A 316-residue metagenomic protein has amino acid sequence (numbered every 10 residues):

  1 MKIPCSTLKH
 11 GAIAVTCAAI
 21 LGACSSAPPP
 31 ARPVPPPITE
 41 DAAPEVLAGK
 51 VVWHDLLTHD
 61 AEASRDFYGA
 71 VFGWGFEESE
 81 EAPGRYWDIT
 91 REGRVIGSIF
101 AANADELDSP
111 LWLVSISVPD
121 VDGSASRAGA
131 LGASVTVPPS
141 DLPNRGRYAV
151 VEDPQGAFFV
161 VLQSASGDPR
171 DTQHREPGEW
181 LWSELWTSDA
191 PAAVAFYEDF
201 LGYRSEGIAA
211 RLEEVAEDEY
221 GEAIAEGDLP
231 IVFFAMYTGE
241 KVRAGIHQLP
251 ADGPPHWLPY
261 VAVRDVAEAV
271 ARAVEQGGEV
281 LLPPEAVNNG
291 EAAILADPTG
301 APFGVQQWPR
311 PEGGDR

Functional and structural regions predicted by a protein language model:
K2-A12: Bacterial N-terminal signal peptides that target proteins for export
I20-A23: C-terminal motif of bacterial Sec signal peptides marking the signal peptidase cleavage site
S25-E62, W112-V114, Q163-V194, Y203-E206 (+2 more regions): N-terminal beta-strand motif that seeds the catalytic metal site of vicinal oxygen chelate
R32-P35, D41, D55-R94, A130 (+5 more regions): Core segments of cupin and vicinal oxygen chelate
V51-D55, W74, I96-I99, S109-V118 (+5 more regions): Short, structured motif recognition centered on aromatic/hydrophobic residues
D60-E62, T90-V95, V114-Q155, P191 (+1 more regions): Vicinal oxygen chelate
Y68, E77-I89, I96-P119, G123: Post-signal peptide N-terminal segment of secreted/secretory-pathway proteins
I231-L282: Glycine/small-residue-rich hydrophobic helix-like segments
